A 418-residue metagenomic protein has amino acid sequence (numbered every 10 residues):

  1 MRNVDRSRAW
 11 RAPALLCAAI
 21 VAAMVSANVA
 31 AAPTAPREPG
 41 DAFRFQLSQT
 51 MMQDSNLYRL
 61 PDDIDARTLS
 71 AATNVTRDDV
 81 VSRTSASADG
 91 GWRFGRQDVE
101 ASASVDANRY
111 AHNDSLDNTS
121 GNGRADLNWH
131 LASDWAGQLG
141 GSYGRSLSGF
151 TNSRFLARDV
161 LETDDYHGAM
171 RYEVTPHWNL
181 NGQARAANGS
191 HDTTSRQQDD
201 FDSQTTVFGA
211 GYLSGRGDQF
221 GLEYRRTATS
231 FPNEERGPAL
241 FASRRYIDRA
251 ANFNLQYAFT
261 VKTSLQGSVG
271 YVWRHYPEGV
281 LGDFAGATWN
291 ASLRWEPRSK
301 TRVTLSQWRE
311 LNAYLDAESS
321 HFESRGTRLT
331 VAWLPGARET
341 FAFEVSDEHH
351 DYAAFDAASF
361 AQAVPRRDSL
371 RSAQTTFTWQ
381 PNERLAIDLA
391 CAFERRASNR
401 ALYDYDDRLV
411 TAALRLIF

Functional and structural regions predicted by a protein language model:
R2-L16: Bacterial N-terminal signal peptides that target proteins for export
A14-A19, G40: Small-residue packing motifs within transmembrane alpha-helices
A19, V29-A30: Cleavable N-terminal signal peptides
A31-F418: Gram-negative and organellar
